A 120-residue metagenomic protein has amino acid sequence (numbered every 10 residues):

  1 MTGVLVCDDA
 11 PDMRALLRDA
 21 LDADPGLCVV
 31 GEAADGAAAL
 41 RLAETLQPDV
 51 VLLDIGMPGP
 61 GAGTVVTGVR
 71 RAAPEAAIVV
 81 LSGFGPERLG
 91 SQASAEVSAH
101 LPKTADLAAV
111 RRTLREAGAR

Functional and structural regions predicted by a protein language model:
M1-D12, L17-L21: Conserved acidic segment of CheY-like receiver
D8, D54, S82: Active-site residues of response regulator receiver
E32-V50: Acidic, metal-coordinating helix/loop segments flanking the phosphotransfer/catalytic sites of two-component signaling
D35-A38, P58-V65: Acidic catalytic/metal-coordinating carboxylates
G63-P74: Short amphipathic alpha-helix used as the core "switch/output" element in two-component signaling
T64, F84-L101, A105-T113: Alpha4 helix (beta4-alpha4-beta5 surface) of REC/receiver domains from two-component response regulators
E75-E87: A short, hydrophobic beta-strand element within the central beta-sheet of small alpha/beta folds
R115-R120: The C-terminal output helix
